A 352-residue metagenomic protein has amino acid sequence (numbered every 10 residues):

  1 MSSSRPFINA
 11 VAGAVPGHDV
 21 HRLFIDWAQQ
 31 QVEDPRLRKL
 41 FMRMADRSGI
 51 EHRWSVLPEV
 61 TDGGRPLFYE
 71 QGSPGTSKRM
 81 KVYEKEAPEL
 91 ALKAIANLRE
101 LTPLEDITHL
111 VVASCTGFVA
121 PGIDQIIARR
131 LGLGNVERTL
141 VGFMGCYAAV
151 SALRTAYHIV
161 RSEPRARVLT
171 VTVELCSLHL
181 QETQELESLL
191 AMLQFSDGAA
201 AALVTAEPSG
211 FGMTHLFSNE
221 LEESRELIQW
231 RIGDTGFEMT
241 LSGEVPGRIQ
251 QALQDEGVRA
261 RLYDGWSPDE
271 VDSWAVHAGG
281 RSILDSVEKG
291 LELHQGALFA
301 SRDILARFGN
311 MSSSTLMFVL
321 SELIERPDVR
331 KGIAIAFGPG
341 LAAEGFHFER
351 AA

Functional and structural regions predicted by a protein language model:
M1-V82, R167, E182-Q251, D255 (+2 more regions): Condensing-enzyme catalytic core mediating Claisen C-C bond formation in acyl metabolism
S3-R5, E105-T108, G134-E137, E163-V168 (+5 more regions): Short coil/turn connectors at secondary-structure junctions
G49-L131, N135, L140, P268-L284: Conserved beta-ketoacyl condensing-enzyme motif
I50, V56, E86-L101, T155 (+3 more regions): Short, well-ordered amphipathic alpha-helical segments that serve as non-catalytic structural scaffolds within diverse
K78-V82, V112, R138-G142, E187-L189 (+2 more regions): A short glycine/serine-rich beta->alpha loop
C115-T116, G134-E137, G142-R161, Q250 (+2 more regions): Claisen-condensing/thiolase-fold acyl-transfer catalytic domains that form or cleave C-C bonds in fatty acid
V119-Q125, T170-A191, F217-D234, R281-K289 (+1 more regions): Active-site-adjacent elements of ketosynthase-type condensing enzymes
V141, G145-T155, T172-G198: Active-site glycine-rich loop that binds ribose-phosphate moieties when present
